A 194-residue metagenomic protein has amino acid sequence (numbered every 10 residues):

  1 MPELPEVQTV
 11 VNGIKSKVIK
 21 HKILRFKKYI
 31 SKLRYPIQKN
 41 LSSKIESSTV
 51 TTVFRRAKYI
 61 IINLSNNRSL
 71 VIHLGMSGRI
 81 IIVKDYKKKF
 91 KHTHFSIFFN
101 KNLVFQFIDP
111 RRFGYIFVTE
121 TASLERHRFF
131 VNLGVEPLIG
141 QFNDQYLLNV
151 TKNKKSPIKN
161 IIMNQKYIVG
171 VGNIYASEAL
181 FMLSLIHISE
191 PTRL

Functional and structural regions predicted by a protein language model:
M1-I108, R112-G114: A cross-family signal for N-terminal binding/gating loops and helix N-caps that shape access to the active site
T9-N12, S16, R25, S43 (+6 more regions): Charged/polar, solvent-exposed surface patches and flexible loops
K20, S47, G134, L183-S184: Glycine-centered secondary-structure boundary/capping sites
R56, G170-V171, P191: Alpha-helical architecture
N66, L70-V169, Y175-A176, L180-M182: Phosphate/anion-contacting hairpin/loop surfaces
I186-L194: Conserved small/polar residues in nucleotide/adenosyl-binding loops
